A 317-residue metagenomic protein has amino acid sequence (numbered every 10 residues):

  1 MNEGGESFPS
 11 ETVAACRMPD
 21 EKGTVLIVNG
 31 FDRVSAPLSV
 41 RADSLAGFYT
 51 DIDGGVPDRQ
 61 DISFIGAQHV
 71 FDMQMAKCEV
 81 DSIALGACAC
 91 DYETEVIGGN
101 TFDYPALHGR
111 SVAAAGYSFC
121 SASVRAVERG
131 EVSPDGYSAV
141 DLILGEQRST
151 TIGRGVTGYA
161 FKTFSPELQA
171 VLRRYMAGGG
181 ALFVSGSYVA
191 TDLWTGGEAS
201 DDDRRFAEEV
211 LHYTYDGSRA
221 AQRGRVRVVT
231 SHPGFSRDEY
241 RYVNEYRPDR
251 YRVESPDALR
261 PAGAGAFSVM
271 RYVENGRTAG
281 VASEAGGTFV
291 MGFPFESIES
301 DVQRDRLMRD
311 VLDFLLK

Functional and structural regions predicted by a protein language model:
M1-G4: Beta-strand-rich modules
E6-S10: A structural signal for beta-strand boundary/capping segments at domain termini and interdomain linkers
V13-F102, A114, A181, W194 (+3 more regions): Extracellular ligand-binding/catalytic regions of CAZymes and related secreted enzymes and adhesion modules
H69-D201: Helical hinge/lid and interdomain linker segments adjacent to catalytic or ligand-binding clefts that mediate domain
S123-R125, G130, S165, S231-F235 (+4 more regions): Alpha-helix initiation/capping motif
V127-S133, A221-R227, R277, I298: A short acidic, often aromatic-flanked loop/helix-cap motif at beta-alpha or helix-coil junctions that lines enzyme
Q147-S255, A266, V273, L307: A glycine-rich, often tryptophan-bearing local segment used as a flexible ligand/cofactor-contacting loop or short
